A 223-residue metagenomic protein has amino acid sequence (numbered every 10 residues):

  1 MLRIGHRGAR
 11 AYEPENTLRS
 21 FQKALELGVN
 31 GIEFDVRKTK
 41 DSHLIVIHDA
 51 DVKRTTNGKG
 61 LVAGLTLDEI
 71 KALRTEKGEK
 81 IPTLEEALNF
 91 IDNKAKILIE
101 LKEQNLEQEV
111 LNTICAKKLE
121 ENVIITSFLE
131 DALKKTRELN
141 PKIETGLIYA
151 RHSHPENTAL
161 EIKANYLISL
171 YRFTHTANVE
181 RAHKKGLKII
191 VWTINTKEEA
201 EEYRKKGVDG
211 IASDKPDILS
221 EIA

Functional and structural regions predicted by a protein language model:
M1-A223: Phosphate-group recognition and catalysis centered on beta-loop-alpha active-site segments
